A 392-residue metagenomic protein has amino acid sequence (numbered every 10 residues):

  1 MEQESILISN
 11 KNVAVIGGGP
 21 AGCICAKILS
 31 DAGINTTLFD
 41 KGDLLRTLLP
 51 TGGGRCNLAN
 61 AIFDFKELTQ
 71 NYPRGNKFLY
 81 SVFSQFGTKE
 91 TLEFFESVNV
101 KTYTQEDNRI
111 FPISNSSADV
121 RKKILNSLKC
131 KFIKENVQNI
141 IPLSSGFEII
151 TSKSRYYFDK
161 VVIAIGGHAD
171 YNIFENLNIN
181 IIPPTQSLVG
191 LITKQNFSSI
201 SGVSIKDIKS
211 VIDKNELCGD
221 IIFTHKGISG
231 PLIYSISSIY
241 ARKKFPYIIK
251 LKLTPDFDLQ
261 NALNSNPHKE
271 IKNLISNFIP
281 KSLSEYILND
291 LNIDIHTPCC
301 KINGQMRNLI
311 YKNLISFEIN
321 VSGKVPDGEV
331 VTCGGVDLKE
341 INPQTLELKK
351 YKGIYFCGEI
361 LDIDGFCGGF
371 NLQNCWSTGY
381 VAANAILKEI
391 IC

Functional and structural regions predicted by a protein language model:
K11-L38, A382-L387: N-terminal Rossmann-like FAD-binding beta1-loop-alpha1 element of flavoenzymes
A14-I16, V137, Y156-H168, F174 (+3 more regions): Short hydrophobic core segments
K41-L44, P50, C56-F65, N180-P183 (+1 more regions): An anion/pyrophosphate-binding glycine-rich loop and adjacent beta-alpha core in soluble alpha-beta enzymes
R46-K131, N136: Conserved N-terminal/central alpha/beta ligand/cofactor-binding core
I133-G146: A conserved short coil-to-beta-strand element within the FAD-binding core of flavoproteins
K160-S198: Glycine-rich loop(s) and the adjacent beta-strand/alpha-helix scaffold that form part
G167-A169, D362-I390: A conserved FAD-binding loop/helix module that cradles the flavin
N289-D364: A glycine-rich dinucleotide-binding beta-alpha-beta segment and adjacent secondary-structure elements that constitute
